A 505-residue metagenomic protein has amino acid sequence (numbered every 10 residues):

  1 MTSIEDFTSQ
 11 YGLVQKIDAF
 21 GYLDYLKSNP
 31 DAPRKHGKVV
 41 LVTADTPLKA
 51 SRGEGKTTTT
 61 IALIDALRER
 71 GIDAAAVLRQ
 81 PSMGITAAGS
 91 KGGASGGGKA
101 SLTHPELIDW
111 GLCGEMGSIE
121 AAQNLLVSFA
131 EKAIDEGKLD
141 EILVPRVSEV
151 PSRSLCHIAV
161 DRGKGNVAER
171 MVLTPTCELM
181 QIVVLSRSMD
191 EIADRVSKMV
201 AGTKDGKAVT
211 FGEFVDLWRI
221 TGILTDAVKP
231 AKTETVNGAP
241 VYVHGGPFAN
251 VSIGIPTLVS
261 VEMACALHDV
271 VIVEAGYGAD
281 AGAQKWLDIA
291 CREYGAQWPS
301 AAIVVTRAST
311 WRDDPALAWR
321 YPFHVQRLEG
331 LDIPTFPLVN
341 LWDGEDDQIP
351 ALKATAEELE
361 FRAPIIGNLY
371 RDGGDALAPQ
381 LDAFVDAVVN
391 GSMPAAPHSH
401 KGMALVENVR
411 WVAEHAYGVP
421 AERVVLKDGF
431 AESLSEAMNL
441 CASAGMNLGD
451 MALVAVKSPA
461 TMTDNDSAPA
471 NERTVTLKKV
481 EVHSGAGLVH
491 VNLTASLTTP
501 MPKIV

Functional and structural regions predicted by a protein language model:
M1-V505: Flexible phosphate-sensing "switch/lid" loops adjacent to ATP/NTP-binding sites across phosphate-transfer
